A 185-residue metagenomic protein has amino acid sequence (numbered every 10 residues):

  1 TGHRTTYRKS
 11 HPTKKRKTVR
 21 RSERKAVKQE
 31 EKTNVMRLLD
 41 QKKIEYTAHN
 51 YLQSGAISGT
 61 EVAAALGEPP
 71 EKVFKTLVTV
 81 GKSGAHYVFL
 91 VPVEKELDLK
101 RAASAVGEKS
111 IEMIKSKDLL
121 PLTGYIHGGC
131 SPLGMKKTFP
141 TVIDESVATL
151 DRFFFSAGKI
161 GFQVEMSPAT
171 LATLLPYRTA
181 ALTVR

Functional and structural regions predicted by a protein language model:
R8-R185: Extended, low-hydrophobicity, polar/charged segments
